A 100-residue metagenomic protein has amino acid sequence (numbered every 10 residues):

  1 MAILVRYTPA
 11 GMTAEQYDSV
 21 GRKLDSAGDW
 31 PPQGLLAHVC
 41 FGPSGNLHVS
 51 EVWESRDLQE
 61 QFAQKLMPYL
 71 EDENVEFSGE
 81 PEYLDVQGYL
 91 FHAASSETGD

Functional and structural regions predicted by a protein language model:
M1-P68, V75-D100: Short S/T/G/P-rich N-terminal loop/turn motif that feeds into the first structured element of a domain
